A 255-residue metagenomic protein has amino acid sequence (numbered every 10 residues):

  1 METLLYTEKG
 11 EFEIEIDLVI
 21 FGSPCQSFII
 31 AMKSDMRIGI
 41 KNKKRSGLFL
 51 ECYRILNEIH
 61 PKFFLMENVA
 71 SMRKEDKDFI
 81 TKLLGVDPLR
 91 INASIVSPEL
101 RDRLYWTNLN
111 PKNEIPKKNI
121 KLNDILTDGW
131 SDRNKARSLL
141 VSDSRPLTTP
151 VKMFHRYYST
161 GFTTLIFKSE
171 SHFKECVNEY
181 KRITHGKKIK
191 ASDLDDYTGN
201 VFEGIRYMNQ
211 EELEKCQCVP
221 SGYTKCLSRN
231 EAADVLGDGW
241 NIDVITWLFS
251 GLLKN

Functional and structural regions predicted by a protein language model:
M1-N255: Conserved active-site and SAM-binding loop architecture of S-adenosyl-L-methionine-dependent nucleic-acid
